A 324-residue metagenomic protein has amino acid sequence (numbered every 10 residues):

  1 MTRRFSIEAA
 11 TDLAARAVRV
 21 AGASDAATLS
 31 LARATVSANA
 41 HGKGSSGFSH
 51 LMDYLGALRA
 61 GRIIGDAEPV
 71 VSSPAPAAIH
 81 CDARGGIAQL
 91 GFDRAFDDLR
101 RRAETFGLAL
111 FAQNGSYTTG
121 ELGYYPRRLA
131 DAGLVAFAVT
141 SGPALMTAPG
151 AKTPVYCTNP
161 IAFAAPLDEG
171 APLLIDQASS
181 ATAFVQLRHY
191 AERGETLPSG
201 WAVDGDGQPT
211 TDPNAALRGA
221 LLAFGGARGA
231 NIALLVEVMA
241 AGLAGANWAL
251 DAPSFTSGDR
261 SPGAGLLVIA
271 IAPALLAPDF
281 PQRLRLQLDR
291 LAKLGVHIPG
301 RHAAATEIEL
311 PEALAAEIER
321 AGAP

Functional and structural regions predicted by a protein language model:
T2-I7, A23-S49, I63-P74, R260-P262 (+1 more regions): N-terminal glycine-rich anion-binding loops that anchor highly charged ligand groups
F5, A10, L243, W248-P324: Catalytic-core signal marking the mid-to-C-terminal active-site face
G47-R100: Active-site cofactor/substrate anionic-group-binding motifs, chiefly glycine- and Lys/Arg-rich phosphate-binding loops
A78-D168: A generic, well-ordered mixed alpha/beta core segment in the N-terminal half of proteins
L134-L145, V238-F255: Glycine-rich phosphate/pyrophosphate-binding loops and their adjacent beta-strand/loop elements at enzyme active sites
M146-N214: Phosphate/diphosphate-binding glycine-rich loops and adjacent basic-rich segments that engage nucleotide
E192-L250: Secondary-shell segments that build the walls of catalytic and ion/ligand-binding clefts
